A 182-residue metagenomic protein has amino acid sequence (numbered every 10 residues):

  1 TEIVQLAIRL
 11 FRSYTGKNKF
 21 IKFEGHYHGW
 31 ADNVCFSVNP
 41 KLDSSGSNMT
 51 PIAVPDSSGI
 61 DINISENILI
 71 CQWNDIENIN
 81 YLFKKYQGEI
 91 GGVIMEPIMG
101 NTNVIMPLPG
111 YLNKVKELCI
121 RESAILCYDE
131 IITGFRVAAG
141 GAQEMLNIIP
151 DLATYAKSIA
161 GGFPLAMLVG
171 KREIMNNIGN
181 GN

Functional and structural regions predicted by a protein language model:
T1-N182: Conserved N-terminal phosphate-binding loop of PLP-dependent enzymes in the Aspartate aminotransferase
